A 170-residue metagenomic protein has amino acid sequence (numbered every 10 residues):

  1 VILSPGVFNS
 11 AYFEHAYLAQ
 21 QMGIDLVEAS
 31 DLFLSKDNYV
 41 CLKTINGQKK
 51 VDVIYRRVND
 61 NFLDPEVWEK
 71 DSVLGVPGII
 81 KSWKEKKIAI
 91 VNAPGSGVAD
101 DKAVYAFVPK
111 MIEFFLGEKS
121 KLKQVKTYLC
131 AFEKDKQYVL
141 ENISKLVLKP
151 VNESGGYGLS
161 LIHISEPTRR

Functional and structural regions predicted by a protein language model:
G6-N142: Conserved N-proximal alpha/beta basic substrate-recognition cap immediately N-terminal to, or forming the N-lobe
L140, E153, Y157-L159: Charge-patterned, long linear interaction tracts outside catalytic cores
K145: Hydrophobic "anchor" residues on beta-strands that sit immediately upstream of conserved functional sites
I162-R170: Residue-level detector of conserved catalytic or cofactor/ligand-binding positions in enzyme active sites
